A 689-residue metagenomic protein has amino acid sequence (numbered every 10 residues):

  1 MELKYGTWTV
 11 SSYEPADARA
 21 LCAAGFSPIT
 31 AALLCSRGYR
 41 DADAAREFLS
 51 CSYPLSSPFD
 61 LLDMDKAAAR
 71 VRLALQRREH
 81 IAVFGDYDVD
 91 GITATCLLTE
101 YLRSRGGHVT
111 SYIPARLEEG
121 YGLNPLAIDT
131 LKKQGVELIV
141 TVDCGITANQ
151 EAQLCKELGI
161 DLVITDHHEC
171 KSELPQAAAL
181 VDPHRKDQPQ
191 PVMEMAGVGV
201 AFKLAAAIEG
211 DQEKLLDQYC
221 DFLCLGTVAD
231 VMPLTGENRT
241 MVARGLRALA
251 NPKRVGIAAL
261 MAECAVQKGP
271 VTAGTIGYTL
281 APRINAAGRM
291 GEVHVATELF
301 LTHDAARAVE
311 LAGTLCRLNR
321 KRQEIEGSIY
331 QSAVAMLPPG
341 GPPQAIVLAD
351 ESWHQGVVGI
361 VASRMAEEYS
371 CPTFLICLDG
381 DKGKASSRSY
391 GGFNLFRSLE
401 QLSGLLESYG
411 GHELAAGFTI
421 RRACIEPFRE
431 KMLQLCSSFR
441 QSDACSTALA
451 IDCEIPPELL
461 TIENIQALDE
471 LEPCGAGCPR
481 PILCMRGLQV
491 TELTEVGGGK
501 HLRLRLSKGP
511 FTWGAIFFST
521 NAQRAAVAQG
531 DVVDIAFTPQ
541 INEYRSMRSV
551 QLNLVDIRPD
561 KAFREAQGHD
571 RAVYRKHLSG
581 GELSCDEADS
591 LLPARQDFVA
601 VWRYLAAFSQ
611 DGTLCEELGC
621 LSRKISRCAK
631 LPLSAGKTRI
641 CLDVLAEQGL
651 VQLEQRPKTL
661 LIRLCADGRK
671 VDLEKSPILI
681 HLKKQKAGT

Functional and structural regions predicted by a protein language model:
E2-L3, V10-L138, L158, E209-P427 (+2 more regions): Hydrophobic helix-and-loop "lid/oligomerization" segment in the mid-to-C-terminal part of catalytic domains
Y87-G91, C144, H167-H168, P183 (+3 more regions): Generic detector of well-ordered alpha-helical packing
L97, P175-V228, D597-V601: Short alpha-helices
L98, R103, R239-V334, E367 (+1 more regions): Acidic, two-metal ion nucleic-acid-processing modules in DNA metabolism proteins
I128, A152-Q153, L642: Short amphipathic alpha-helical segments and helix-helix/interface helices
G135, V142-M195: Histidine/acidic-residue-rich, glycine-tolerant segments that coordinate divalent metal ions
H167-H168, H354, H412, H501: Histidine-centered active-site/metal-ligand motif
G199, G359, S363, I535 (+1 more regions): Short alpha-helical basic/polar micro-motif
